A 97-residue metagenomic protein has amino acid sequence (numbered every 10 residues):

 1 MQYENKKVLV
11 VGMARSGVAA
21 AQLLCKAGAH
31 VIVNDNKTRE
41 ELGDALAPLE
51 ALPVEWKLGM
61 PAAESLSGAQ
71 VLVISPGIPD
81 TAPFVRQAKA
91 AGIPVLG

Functional and structural regions predicted by a protein language model:
M1-G97: N-terminal leader/targeting and accessory segments in enzymes
